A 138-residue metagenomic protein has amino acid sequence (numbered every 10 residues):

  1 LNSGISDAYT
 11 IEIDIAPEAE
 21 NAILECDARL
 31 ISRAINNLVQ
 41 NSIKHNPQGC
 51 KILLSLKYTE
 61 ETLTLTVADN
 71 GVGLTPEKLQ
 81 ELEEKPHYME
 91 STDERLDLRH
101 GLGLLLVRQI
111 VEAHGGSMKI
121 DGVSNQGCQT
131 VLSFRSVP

Functional and structural regions predicted by a protein language model:
S3-I15: Short conserved segments within the C-terminal catalytic ATPase subdomain
I23-C26: Conserved micro-motifs of the catalytic ATP-binding
S42-I43: Short helix-loop "hinge" at the ATP-lid/N-box region of the Bergerat-fold HATPase_c
D69: Acidic ATP/Mg2+-coordinating residue in the GHKL
G73-E81: Short helix N-cap motif at coil->helix boundaries in the Bergerat
G103-V107: Short alpha-helical Gxxx[C/S/T] motif in the catalytic ATP-binding
